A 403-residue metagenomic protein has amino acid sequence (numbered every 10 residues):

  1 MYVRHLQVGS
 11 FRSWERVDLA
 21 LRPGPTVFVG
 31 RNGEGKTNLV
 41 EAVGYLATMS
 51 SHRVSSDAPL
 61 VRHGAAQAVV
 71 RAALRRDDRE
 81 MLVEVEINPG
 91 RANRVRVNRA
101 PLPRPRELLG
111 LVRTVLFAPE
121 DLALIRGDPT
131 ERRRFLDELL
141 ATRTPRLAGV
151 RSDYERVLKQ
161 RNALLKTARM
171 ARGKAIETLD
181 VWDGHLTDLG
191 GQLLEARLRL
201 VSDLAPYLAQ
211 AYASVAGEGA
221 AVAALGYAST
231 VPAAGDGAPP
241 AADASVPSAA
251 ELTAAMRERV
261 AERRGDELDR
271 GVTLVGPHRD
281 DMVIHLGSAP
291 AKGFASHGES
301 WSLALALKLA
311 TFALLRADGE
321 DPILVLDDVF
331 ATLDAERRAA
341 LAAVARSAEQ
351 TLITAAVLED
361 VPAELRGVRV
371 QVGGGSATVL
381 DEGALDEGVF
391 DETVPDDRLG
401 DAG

Functional and structural regions predicted by a protein language model:
M1-R31, Y45, G173-I323, T332-E336 (+4 more regions): Conserved NTPase motor "head" modules and their coupling/switch loops across ABC/AAA+ ATPases, GTPases, and GHKL ATPases
L6, A68-A73, A92-N98, M282-G287 (+2 more regions): Short polybasic amphipathic segments
K36: Conserved lysine of the Walker
G44-E131, F135-L147, S202, P206-Q210 (+2 more regions): Nucleotide-state sensing region of NTPase/ATPase domains
L139-G184, D188, D203, Y207: Extended, Lys/Glu-rich alpha-helical coiled-coil stalks
D327-V329: Walker B catalytic acidic pair
T354-V357: H-loop/switch region of ABC-family ATPase nucleotide-binding domains
